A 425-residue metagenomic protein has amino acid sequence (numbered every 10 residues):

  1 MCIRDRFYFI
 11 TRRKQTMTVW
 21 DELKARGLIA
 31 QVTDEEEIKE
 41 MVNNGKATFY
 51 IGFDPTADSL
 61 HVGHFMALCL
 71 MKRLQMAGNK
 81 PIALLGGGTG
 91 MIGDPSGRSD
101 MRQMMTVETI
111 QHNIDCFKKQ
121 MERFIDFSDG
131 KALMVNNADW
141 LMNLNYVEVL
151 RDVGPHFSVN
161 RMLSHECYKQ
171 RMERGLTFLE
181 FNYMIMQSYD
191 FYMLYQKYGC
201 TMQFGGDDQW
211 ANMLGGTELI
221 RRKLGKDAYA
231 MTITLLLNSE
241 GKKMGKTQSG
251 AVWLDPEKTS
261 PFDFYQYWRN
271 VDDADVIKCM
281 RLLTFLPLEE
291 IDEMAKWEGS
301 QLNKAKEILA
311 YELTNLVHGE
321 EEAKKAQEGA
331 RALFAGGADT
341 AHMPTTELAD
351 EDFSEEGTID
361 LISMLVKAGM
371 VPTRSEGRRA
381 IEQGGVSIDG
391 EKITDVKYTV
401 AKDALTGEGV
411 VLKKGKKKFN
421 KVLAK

Functional and structural regions predicted by a protein language model:
M1-I3: Short, small-residue-biased leader/transition segments that mark boundaries at the very start of proteins
F7-Q209, L214-T217, L224-Y229, K242 (+1 more regions): NTP-dependent nucleotidyl-transfer catalytic core
I220-K425: Conserved nucleotide- and phosphate/pyrophosphate-binding catalytic cores in adenylate/nucleotidyl-handling enzymes
